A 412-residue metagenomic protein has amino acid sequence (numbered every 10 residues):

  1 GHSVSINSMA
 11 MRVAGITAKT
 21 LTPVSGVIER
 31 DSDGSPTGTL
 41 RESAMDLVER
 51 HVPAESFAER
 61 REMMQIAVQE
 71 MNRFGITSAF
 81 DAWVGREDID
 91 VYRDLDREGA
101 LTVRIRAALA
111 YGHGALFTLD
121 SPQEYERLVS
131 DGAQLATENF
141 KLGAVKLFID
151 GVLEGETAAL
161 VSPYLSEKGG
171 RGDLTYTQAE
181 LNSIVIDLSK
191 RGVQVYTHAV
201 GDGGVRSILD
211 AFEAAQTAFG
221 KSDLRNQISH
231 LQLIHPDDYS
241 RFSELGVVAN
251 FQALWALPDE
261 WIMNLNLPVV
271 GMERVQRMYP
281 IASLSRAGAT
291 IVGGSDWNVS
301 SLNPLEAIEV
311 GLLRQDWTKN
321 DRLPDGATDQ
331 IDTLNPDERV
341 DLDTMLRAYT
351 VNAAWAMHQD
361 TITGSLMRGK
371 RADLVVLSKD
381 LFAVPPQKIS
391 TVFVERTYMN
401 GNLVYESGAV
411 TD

Functional and structural regions predicted by a protein language model:
G1-R127, G143-G204, T217, L224-R225 (+3 more regions): Divalent metal-binding segments
T39, S78-D81, R104-A107, K141 (+9 more regions): Structural recognition of the beta-strand scaffold that forms the well-ordered cores of secreted hydrolase catalytic
L40-R41, A158, D296, V376 (+1 more regions): Short clusters of small/polar residues that mark proteolytic maturation junctions
A100-K146, R225-P236, R241-L245, I262-V292: Phosphate/diphosphate-binding loops
N139-T157, G246-L257: Non-cysteine beta-strand/loop elements that form the S-adenosyl-L-methionine
I186-V195, G203-N226, S240, F251-F382 (+2 more regions): His/Asp/Glu-enriched, well-ordered alpha-helical/loop segment that forms or immediately abuts the divalent-metal
E406-D412: Extracellular/periplasmic ectodomains of large secreted or surface enzymes and adhesion receptors
